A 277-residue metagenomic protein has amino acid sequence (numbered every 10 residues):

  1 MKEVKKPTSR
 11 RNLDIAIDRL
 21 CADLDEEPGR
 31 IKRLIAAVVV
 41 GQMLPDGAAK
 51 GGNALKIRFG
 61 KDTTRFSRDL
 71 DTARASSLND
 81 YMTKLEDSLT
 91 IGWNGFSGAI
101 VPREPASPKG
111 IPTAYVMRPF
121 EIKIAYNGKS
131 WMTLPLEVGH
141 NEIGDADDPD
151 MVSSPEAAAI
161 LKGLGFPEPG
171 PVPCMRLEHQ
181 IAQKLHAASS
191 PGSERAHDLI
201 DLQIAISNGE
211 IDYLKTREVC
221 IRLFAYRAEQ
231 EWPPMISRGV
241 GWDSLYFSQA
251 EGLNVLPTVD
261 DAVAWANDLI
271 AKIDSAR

Functional and structural regions predicted by a protein language model:
M1-A49, I57-L70, R74-R277: Structured mid-to-C-terminal alpha-helical surface segments
G52: Short hydrophobic "strand-cap" motifs at the C-terminus of beta-strands
